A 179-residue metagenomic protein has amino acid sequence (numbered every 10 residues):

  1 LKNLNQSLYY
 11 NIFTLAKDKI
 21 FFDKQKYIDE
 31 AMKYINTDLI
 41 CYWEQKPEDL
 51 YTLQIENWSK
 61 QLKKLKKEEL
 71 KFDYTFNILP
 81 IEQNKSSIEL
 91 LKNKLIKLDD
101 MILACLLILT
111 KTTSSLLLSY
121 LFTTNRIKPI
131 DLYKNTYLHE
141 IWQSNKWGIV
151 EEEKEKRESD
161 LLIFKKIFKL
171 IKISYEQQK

Functional and structural regions predicted by a protein language model:
L1, K63-K71, I78, N93 (+2 more regions): Asparagine-rich low-complexity intrinsically disordered tracts
L1-E44: A glycine-rich, hydrophobic loop/mini-helix early in the fold
K26-L90: Internal, conserved structured core segments that host functional sites
L53, I108-L109, S159: Short, contiguous, pocket-lining structural segments that sit at or immediately flank catalytic/ligand-binding sites
E56, T112, I127: Conserved active-site and cofactor/substrate-binding residues in soluble primary-metabolism enzymes
Y74-L116, Y120: A contiguous pocket-lining binding segment that forms or flanks enzyme active sites
T123-E176: Accessory, usually C-terminal, subdomains that scaffold auxiliary metal cofactors
